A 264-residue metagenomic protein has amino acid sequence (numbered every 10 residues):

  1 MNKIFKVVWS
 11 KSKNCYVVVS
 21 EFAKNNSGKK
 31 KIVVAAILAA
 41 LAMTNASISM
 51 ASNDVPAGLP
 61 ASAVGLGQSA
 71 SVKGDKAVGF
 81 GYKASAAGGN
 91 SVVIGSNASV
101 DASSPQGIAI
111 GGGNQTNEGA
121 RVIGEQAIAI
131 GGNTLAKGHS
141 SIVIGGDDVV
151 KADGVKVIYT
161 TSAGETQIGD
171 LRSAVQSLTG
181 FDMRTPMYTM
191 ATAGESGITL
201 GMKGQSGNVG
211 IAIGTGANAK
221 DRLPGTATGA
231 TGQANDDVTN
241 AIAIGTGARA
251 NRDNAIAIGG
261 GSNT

Functional and structural regions predicted by a protein language model:
I4, W9-K13, V17-K24, I32-L41 (+1 more regions): Glycine- and small/polar-enriched repetitive beta-structure motifs of secreted/surface proteins
